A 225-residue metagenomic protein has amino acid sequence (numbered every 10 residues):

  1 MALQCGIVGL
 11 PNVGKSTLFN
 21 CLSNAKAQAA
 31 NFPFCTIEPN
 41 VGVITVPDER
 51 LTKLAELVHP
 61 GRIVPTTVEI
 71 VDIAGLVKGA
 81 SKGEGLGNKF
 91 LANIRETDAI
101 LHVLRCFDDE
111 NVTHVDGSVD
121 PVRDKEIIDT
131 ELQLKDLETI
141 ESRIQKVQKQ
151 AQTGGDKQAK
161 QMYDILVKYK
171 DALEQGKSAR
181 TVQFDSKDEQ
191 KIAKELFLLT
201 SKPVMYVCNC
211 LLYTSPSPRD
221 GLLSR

Functional and structural regions predicted by a protein language model:
M1-V77, N88, I94: Conserved G1/Walker A P-loop phosphate-binding module
L3-V8, F19, K149-S215: C-terminal-of-GTPase-core extension/linker across diverse P-loop GTPases
L18, L54, L101, I140 (+1 more regions): Residue-level signal for inorganic ion chemistry
A25, G75-V77, R105-N111, S118-V119 (+2 more regions): Conserved nucleotide-binding/hydrolysis micro-motifs of P-loop NTPases
G79-K82: Conserved ATPase-coupling elements of RecA-like P-loop NTPase cores
K89-R105: Inter-motif core of Ras-like GTPase G domains
V122, E126-L166: Extended, highly charged alpha-helical segments
Y213-R225: Single conserved hydrophobic/aromatic residue that forms the stacking wall/gate of nucleotide- or nucleobase-binding
